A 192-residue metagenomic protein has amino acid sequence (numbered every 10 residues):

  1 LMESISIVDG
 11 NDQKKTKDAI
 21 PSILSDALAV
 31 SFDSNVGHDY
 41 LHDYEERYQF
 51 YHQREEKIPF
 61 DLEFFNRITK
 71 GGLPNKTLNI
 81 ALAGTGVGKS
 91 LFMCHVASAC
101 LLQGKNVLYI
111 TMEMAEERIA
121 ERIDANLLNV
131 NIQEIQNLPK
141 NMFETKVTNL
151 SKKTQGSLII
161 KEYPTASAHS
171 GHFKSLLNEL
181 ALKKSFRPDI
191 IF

Functional and structural regions predicted by a protein language model:
L1-Y51, G86-V87: Short, small/acidic-rich helices and loops at N termini and domain boundaries of DNA replication/processing enzymes
L41-I68: N-terminal pre-Walker A segment at the start of P-loop NTPase domains
T69, L102-R187: Cytosolic-facing regulatory segments adjacent to core modules
T69-K76: Phosphate-binding P-loop
N79: Conserved beta-strand position immediately N-terminal to the Walker
A83: The Walker A (P-loop) glycine that initiates the GxxxxGKT/S ATP-binding motif of P-loop NTPases
F92, V96: Hydrophobic positions on the alpha1 helix immediately C-terminal to the Walker A/P-loop
I191-F192: Walker B beta-strand of ABC/ABC-like P-loop ATPase nucleotide-binding domains, specifically the conserved hydrophobic
